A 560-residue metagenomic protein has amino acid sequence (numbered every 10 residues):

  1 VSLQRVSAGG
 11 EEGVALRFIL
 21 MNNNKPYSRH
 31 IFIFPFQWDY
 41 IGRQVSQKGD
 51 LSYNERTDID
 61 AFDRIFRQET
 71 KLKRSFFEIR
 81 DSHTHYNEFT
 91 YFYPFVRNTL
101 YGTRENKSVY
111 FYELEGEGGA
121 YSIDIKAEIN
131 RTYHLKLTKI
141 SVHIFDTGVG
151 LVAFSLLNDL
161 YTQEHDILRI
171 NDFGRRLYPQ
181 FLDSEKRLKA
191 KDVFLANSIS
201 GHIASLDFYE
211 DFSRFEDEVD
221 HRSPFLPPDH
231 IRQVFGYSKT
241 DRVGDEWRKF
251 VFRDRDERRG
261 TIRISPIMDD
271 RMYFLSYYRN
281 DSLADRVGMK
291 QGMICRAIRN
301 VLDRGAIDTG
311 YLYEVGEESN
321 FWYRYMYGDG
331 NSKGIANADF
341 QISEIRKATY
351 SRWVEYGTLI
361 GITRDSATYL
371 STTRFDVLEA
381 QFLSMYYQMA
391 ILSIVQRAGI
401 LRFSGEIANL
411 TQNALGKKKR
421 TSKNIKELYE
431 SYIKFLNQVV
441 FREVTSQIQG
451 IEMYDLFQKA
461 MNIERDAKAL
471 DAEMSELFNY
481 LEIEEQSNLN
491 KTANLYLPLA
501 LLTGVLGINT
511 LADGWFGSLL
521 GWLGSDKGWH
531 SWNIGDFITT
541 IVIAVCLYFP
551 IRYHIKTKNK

Functional and structural regions predicted by a protein language model:
S2-Y311: N-terminal pre-transmembrane cytosolic regions of membrane proteins
M21, I463-K560: Hydrophobic alpha-helical transmembrane segments and their immediately adjacent juxtamembrane loops
P94-E115, G316-K333, D466: A broad, low-specificity signal for short, low-complexity segments enriched in glycine/proline and polar/charged
L157, R374-F375, L502: Short, glycine-/Ser/Thr-/acidic-enriched flexible segments
H165, D241-G244, D254-R263, S282-V287 (+2 more regions): Intrinsically disordered, low-complexity coil segments
A204-P224, N413-I425, E484, N490-T492: A broadly tuned preference for mixed-charge, low-complexity surface segments
D269-F274, Y278-E355, G361-I362: Basic/polar, acidic-poor N-terminal "presequence/leader" segments that form or can form short amphipathic helices
N320-L477: Extended amphipathic alpha-helical scaffolding segments in membrane-proximal extra-membrane regions of membrane
